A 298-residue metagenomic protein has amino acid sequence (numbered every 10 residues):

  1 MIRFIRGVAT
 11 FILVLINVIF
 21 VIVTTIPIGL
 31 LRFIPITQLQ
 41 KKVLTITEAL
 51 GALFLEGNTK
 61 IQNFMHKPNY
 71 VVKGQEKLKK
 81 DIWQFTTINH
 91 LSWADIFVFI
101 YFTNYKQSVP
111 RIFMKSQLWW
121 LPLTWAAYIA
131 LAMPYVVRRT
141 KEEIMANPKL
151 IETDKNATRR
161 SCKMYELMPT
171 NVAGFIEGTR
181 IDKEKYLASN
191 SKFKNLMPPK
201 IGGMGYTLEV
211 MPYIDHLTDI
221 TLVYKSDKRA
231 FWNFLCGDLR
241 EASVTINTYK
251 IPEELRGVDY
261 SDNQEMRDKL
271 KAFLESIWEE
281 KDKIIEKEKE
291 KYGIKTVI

Functional and structural regions predicted by a protein language model:
M1-Q84, H90-S92, F97-V98: Membrane-anchoring hydrophobic helices of lipid-metabolizing enzymes
G7, N156-A157, P199-G202: Short, conserved clusters of charged catalytic residues that mark active-site and nucleotide-handling motifs
F11-L15, G257-I298: Accessory terminal regions of nucleic-acid processing enzymes
Q38-K41, T47-L53, L78-A146: Catalytic core of membrane glycerolipid acyltransferases/transacylases, capturing the structured, soluble-facing
K77, N104, K163-E166, P212: Residue-level signal for alpha-helix termini/capping positions
W119-P134, E166-Y260: A cross-family acyltransferase "interaction/gating" segment
M133-T153, S243, P252-E253, S261 (+1 more regions): Polar-ligand-bearing catalytic/cofactor-coordination segments of membrane-embedded or membrane-tethered inner-membrane
L150-K163: A Trp-anchored, charged/polar loop motif used as the substrate-binding/catalytic surface of acyl/ester-handling
